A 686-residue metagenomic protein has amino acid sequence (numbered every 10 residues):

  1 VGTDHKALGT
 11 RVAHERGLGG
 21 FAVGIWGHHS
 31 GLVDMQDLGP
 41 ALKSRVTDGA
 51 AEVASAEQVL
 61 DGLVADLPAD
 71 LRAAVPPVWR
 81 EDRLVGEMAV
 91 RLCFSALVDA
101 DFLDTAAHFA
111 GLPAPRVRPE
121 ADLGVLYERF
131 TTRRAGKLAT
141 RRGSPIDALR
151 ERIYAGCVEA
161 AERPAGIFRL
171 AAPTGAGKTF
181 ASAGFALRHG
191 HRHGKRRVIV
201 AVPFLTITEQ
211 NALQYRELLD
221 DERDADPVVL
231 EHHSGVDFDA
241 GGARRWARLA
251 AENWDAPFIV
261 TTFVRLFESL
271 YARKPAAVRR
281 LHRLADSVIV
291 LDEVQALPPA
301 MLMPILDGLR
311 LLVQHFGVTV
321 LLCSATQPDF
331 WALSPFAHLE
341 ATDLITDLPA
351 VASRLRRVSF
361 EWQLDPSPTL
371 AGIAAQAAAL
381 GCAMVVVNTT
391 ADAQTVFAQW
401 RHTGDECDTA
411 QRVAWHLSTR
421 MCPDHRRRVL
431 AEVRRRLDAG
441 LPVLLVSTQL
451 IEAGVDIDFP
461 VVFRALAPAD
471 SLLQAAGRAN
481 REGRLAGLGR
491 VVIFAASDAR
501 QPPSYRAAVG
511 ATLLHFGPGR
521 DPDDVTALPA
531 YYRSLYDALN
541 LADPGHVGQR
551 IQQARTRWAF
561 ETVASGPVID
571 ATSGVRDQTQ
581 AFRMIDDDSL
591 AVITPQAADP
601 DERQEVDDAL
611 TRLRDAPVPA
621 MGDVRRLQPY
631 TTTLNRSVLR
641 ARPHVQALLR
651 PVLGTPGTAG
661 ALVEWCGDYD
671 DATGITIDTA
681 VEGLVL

Functional and structural regions predicted by a protein language model:
V1-R133: Accessory nucleic-acid engagement/destabilization modules that flank
P164-H189: Walker A/P-loop
G184-L213: Conserved SF1/SF2 helicase motif Ia
R197-T208, Q376-R401: Conserved strand-helix element at the start of the C-terminal RecA-like helicase core
L205, L230-A243, N388-A391, A414-L430 (+1 more regions): Conserved helicase motor
D221-Y271: Inter-Walker segment of RecA-like/P-loop motor cores
V313, A371-A374, A378, A391 (+5 more regions): C-terminal helicase lobe and adjacent C-terminal extensions/tails of nucleic-acid helicase motors
A325-A378: Interdomain hinge/linker at the junction between the two RecA-like core domains of SF2 helicases
